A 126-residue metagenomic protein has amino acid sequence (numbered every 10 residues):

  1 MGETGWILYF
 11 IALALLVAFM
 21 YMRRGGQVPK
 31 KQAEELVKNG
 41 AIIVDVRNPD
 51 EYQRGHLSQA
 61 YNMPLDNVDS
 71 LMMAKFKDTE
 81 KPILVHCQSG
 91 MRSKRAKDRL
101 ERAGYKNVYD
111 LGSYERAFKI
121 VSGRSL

Functional and structural regions predicted by a protein language model:
G2-Q32, L36-N39, P49-K81, R92-L126: Rhodanese-like catalytic fold shared by cysteine-dependent sulfurtransferases and DSP/PTP-type phosphatases
I43-D45: Structural scaffold elements adjacent to functional motifs in cytosolic proteins
V85-H86: Short, surface-exposed ligand- or partner-binding patches at beta-edge/loop junctions that are enriched in aromatics
